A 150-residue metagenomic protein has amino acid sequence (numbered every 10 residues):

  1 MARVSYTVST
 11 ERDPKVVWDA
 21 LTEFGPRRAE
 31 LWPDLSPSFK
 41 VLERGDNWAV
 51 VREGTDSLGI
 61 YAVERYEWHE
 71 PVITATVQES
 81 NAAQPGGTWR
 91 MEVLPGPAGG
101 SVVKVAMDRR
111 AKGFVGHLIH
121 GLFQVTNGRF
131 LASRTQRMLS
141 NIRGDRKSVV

Functional and structural regions predicted by a protein language model:
M1-D46: Hydrophobic ligand-binding cavity/cleft-lining segments
A2-S5, G59-V63, Q84-R90: Short, surface-exposed coil-to-beta transition loops
T7-E11, E67, E92: Generic structural detector for well-ordered beta-strands
D13-V16, A20, T126-R134: Short amphipathic alpha-helical segments
V17-L21, R28, Y66, A75 (+1 more regions): Hydrophobic pocket/interface hotspot
P26-E30, S36-A83, R137-D145: Glycine-rich portal/gate segments that line the openings of hydrophobic small-molecule binding cavities
V77-S133: Beta-strand/loop substructures that line and gate deep hydrophobic ligand-binding cavities in soluble
V149-V150: Conserved small/polar residues in nucleotide/adenosyl-binding loops
